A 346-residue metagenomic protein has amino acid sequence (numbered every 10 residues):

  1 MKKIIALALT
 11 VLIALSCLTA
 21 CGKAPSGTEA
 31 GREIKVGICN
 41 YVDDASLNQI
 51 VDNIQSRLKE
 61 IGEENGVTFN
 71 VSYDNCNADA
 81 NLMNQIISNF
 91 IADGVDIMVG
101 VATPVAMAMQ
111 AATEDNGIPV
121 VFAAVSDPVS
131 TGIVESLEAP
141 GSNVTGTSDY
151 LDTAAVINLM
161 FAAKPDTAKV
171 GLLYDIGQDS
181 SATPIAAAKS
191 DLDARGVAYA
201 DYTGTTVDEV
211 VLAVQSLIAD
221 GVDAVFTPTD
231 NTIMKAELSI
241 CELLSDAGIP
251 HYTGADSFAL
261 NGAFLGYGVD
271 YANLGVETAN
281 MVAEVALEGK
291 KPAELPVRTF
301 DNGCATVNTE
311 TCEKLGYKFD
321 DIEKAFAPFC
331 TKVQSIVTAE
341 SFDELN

Functional and structural regions predicted by a protein language model:
M1-K35, E60, E64, S341-N346: Short, low-complexity disordered leader/linker segments with a strong preference for bacterial N-terminal type II
G31-S56, I61, S72-N81, G177-S181 (+1 more regions): Extracytoplasmic "Venus flytrap"
V36, I54, T145-R195, K291 (+1 more regions): An alpha-beta-alpha
E60-M83, N143-V144, K189-V207: Short beta-strand elements in bilobed, periplasmic/extracellular small-molecule ligand-binding domains
N70-E135, D230-S245, I249-G254: Beta-alpha junction/loop-to-helix N-cap segments that form part of ligand/metal-binding clefts
D127-K169, V269-K290: Hydrophobic alpha-helical segments within soluble ligand-binding/sensing domains
D179-H251, A255: Pocket-lining segment of extracytoplasmic ligand-binding domains
E284-N346: Hinge/cleft segment of the Venus flytrap/periplasmic-binding protein
